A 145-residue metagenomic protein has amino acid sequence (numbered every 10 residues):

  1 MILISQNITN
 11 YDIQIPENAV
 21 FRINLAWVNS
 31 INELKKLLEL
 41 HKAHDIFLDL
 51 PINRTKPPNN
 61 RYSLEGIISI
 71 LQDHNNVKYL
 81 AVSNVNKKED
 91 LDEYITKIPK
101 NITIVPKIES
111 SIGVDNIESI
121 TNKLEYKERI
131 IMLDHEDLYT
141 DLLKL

Functional and structural regions predicted by a protein language model:
I2-L145: Conserved alpha/beta-domain cores
